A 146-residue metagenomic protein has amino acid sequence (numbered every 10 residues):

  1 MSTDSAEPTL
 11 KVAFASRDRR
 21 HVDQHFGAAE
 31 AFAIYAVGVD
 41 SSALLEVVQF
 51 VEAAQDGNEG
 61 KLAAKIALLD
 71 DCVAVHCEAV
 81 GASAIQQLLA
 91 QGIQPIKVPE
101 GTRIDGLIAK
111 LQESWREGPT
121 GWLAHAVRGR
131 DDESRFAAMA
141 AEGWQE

Functional and structural regions predicted by a protein language model:
M1-A64, D71, I96-E146: Non-catalytic interface/targeting segments
K65-V98: Mid-chain, well-packed structural core segment of small domains
